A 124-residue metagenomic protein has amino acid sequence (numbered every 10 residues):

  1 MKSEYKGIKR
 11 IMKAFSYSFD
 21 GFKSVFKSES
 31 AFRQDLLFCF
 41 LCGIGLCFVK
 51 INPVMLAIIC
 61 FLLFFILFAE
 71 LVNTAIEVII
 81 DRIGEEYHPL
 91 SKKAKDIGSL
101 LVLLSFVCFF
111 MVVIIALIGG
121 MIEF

Functional and structural regions predicted by a protein language model:
K2-A75, I83, Y87-P89, I97-F124: Hydrophobic alpha-helical transmembrane segments
A94: Short basic (Lys/Arg) and small-residue
